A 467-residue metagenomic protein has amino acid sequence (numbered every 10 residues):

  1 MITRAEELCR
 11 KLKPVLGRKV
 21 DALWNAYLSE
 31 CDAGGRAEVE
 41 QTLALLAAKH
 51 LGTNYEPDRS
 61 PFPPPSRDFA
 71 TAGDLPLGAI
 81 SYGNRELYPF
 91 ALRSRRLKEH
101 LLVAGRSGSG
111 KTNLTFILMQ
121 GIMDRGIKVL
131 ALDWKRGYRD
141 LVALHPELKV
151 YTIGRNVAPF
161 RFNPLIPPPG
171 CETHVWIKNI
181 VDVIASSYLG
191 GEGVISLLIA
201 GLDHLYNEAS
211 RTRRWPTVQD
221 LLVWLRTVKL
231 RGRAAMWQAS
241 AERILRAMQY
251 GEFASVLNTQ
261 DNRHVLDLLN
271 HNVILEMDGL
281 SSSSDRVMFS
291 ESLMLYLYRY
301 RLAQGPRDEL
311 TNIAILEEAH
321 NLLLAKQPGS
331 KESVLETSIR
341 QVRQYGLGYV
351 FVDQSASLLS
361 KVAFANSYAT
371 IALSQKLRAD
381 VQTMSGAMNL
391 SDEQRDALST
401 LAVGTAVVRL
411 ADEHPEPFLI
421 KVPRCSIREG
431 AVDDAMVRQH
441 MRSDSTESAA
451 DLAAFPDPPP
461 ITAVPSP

Functional and structural regions predicted by a protein language model:
M1-A104, L114, L118, R307-L310 (+1 more regions): Basic- and hydrophobic-enriched, low-structure N-terminal and domain-boundary segments that flank ATP-binding catalytic
M1-L16, V20-L23, Y27, S210-R211 (+4 more regions): Conserved P-loop NTPase motor module
R67-F69, I80-N84, R93-R95, R263-D267 (+4 more regions): Replace "in large, NTP-powered and nucleic-acid-processing enzymes" with "in large, NTP-powered factors and other
L101, V273, V350: Conserved beta-strand position immediately N-terminal to the Walker
S107: The conserved Walker
K111: Conserved lysine of the Walker
I117, I166-P169, S330-R424: Conserved ATP-driven motor cores of ASCE-family P-loop NTPases powering translocation/secretion/packaging/pilus
I117-R340, Q344-L347, L401-H414: P-loop NTPase motor domains
